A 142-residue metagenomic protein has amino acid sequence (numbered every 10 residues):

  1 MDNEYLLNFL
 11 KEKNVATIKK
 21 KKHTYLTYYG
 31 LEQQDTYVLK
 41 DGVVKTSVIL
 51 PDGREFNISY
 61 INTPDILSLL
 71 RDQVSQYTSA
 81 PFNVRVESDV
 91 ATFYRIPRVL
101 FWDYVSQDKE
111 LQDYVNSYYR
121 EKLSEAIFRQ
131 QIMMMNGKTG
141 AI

Functional and structural regions predicted by a protein language model:
M1-K22, I66, R71-S75: Cyclic nucleotide-binding regulatory module and flanking cytosolic helices
E12-K13, L31-Q33: Short, small/polar residue-rich loop motifs at catalytic or cofactor-binding pockets
K20, Y25-L31: Short phosphate-coordinating micro-motif centered on Lys-Gly-acidic
K21, K40-D41, N62, S88: A cytosolic small-molecule/anion-sensing beta-strand core signal
Y25, V43-V48, I66, A91-F93: Short beta-strand segments in beta-sandwich/barrel cores
Q34-S47, D52, T63-P64: Glycine- and acidic-residue-biased ligand/ion/polar-headgroup-sensing regions
N57-N116: Cyclic-nucleotide recognition modules
S106-I142: Polybasic "coupling" helices that flank or enter modular domains
